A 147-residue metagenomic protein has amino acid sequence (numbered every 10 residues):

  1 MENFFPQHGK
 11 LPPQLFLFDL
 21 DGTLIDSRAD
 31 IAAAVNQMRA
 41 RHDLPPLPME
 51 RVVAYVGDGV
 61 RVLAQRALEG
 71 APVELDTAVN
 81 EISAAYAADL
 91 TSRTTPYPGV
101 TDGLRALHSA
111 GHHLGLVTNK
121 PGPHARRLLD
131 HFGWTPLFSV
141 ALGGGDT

Functional and structural regions predicted by a protein language model:
E2-A54, L68-G70: Active-site neighborhood of HAD-like aspartate-dependent phosphohydrolases
F4-P6, P12-P13, A88-L116, G122-R127 (+1 more regions): Short, acidic loop-to-helix structural element flanking the phosphoryl-transfer center in phosphate-processing enzymes
F18-L20, I82, F138: Conserved hydrophobic/aromatic "anchor" residues that stabilize well-ordered secondary structure elements
D30, G59-V62, D102, P123-H124: Short alpha-helical
M38-R39, D58-P72, L128: Helix-loop "lid/cap" segments that line or gate small-molecule binding pockets
H42, Q65-D102: Metal-dependent phosphoesterase signature
P45, W134-S139: Conserved H-loop
L142-T147: Short, intrinsically disordered, charge-balanced linker/junction segments flanking boundaries in proteins
